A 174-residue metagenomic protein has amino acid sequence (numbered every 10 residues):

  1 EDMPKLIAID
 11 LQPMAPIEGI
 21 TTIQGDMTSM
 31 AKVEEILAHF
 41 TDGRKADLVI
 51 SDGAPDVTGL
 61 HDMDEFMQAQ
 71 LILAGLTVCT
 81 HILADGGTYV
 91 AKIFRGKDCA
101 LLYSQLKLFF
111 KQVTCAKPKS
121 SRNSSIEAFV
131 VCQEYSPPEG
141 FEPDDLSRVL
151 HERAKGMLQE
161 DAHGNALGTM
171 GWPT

Functional and structural regions predicted by a protein language model:
D2-V57: S-adenosyl-L-methionine
P4, D26-M27, E65, A69-Q70 (+3 more regions): Aromatic/acidic cage segments in peptide-binding pockets
P4, I17, A31, R44 (+4 more regions): Eukaryote-biased feature marking scaffold/signaling PDZ-domain proteins and nuclear chromatin regulators
L11-Q12, M27, G53-A54, T88 (+2 more regions): Short, ordered loop/turn segments at secondary-structure junctions
I17-G19, E34, A91-I93, L101-Y103 (+3 more regions): Intrinsically disordered, low-complexity regions enriched in proline, serine, glycine and charged residues
F40-V90, F94-Q105, F109: Mobile active-site "lid"/loop adjacent to the S-adenosyl-L-methionine
F110-R122: Conserved S-adenosyl-L-methionine
A128-T174: SAM/dcSAM-binding transferase cores
